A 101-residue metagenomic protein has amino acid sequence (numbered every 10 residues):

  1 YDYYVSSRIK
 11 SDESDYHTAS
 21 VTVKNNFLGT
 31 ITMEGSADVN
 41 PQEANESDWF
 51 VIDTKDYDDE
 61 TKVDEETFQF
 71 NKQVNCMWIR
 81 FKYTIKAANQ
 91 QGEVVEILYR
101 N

Functional and structural regions predicted by a protein language model:
Y1-S14, W49-N101: Beta-sandwich interaction modules
S7, S20, D38, N45 (+1 more regions): Intrinsic disorder/low-complexity segments
H17-A19, F27-T32, N89, E93-V95: Short beta-strand/loop motifs in extracellular/secreted proteins, especially within beta-sandwich accessory domains
A19-K24, F81-Y83: Aromatic/hydrophobic beta-strand junction motif of beta-rich domains
K24-N25, Q73: Generic detector of ordered secondary-structure context
N25-T67: Non-cytosolic beta-sandwich-type ligand-binding/adhesion modules
